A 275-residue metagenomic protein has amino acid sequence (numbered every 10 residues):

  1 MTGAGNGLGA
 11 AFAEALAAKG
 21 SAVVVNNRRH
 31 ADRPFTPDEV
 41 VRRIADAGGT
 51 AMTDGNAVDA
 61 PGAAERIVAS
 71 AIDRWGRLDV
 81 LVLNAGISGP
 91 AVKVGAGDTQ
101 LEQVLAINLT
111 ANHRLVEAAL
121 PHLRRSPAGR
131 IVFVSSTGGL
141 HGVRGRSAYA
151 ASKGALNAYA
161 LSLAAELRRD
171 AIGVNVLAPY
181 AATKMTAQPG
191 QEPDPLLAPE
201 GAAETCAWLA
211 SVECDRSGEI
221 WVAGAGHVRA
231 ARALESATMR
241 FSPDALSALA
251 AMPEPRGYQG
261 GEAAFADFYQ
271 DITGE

Functional and structural regions predicted by a protein language model:
M1-V24: Canonical Rossmann dinucleotide-binding motif of NAD(H)/NADP(H)-dependent dehydrogenases/reductases, specifically
S21-P37: Conserved glycine-rich Rossmann-like NAD(P)H-binding loop of the short-chain dehydrogenase/reductase
F35, A57, G86-E102, G145-A148: Conserved mid-core segment of classical short-chain dehydrogenase/reductases
R66-D73, V92-G95, T99-A106: Active-site Tyr-X3-Lys motif and surrounding loop/helix of classical short-chain dehydrogenase/reductase
D79, I87, G97-H113, V132 (+1 more regions): Catalytic Tyr-X3-Lys loop
V116, S152: Active-site helix of classical SDR
S136: Residue(s) in the substrate-gating loop at a strand-loop-helix junction that position the organic substrate next
V176, D194-E275: C-terminal helical subdomain
